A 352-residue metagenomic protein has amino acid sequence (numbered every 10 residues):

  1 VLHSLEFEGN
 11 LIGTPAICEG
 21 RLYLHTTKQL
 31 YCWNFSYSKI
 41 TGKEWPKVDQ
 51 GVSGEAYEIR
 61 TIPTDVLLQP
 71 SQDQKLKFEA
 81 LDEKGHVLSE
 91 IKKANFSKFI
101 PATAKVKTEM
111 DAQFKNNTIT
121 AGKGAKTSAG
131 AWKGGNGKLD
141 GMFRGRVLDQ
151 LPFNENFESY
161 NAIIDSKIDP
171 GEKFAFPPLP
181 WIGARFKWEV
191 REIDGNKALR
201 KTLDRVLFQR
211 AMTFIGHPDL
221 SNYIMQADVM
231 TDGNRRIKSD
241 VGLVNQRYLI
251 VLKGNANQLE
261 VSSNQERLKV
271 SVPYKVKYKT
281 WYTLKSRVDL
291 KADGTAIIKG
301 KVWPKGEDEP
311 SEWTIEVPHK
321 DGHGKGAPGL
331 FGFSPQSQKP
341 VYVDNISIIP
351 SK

Functional and structural regions predicted by a protein language model:
V1-E83, A131, L148: Noncatalytic, solvent-exposed loop/strand surfaces of beta-propeller-type extracellular/periplasmic domains
W45, R146-P180, K352: Extracellular carbohydrate-recognition regions
S71-Q74, A80-Q113: Short flexible loop/turn segments that cap and initiate beta-strands
K105-A129: Extracellular/luminal low-complexity segments enriched in Ser/Thr/Pro
F157, M225-A227, T280-A292, A296-V302: Short tryptophan-centered beta-strand motifs in secreted/extracellular beta-sheet-rich domains of glycan-recognition
K187, E192-L268, S351: Secretory/extracellular carbohydrate-interaction modules and structurally similar beta-sandwich "look-alikes"
S263-K285: Short, aromatic/His-centered strand-loop micro-motif at the edge of beta-sheets
E309-Y342: Flexible glycan-contacting loops in extracellular carbohydrate-active proteins
